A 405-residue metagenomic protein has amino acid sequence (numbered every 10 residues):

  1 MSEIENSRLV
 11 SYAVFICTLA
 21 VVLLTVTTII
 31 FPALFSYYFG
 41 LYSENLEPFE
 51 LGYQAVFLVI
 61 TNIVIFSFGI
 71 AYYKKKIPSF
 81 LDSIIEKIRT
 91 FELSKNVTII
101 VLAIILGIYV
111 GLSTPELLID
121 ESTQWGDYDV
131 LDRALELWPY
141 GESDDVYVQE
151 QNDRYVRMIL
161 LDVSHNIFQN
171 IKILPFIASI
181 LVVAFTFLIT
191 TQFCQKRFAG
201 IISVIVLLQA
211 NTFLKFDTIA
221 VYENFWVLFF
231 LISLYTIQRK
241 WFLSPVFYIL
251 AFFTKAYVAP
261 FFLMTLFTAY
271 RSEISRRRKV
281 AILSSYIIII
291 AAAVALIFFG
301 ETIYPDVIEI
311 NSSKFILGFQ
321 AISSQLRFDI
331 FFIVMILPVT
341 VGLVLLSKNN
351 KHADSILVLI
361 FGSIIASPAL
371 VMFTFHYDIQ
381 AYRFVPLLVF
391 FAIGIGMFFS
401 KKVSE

Functional and structural regions predicted by a protein language model:
T114-E136, Y140-L160: Extracytoplasmic catalytic/substrate-binding loops of multi-pass membrane glycan-assembly enzymes
Q151, Y155-A184, F216: Loop-to-helix entry region of an early transmembrane alpha helix in multi-pass inner-membrane enzymes
V182-F187, F331-S355: Hydrophobic, aromatic-rich transmembrane alpha-helices and their immediate juxtamembrane boundary segments
T186-Q209, V227-L228: Transmembrane-helix signature of polytopic, membrane-embedded enzymes that assemble or transfer cell-envelope glycans
L214-E223: Short acidic/glycine- and proline-prone juxtamembrane loop motifs at membrane-interface regions of multi-pass membrane
F230-L243: Membrane-interface transmembrane helices that cradle and orient dolichyl/undecaprenyl
F242-F267: Membrane-interface alpha helices of multi-pass inner-membrane proteins
P260-I289: Perimembrane helix-loop-helix junctions
